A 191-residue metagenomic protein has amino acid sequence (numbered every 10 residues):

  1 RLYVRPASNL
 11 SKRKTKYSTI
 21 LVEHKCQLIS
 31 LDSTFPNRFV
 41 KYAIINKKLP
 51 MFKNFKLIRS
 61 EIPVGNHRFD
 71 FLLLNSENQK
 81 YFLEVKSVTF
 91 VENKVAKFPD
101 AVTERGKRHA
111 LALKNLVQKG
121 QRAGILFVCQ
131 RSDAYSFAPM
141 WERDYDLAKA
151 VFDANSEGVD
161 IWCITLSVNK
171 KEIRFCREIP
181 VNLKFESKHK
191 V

Functional and structural regions predicted by a protein language model:
R1-L10, T165-L166: Flexible glycine-rich surface loops and low-complexity tracts that mediate binding to linear polymers
R1-V4, C26, N37, G124: Basic nucleic-acid-binding interfaces
N9-C26, C176: OB-fold/S1-family single-stranded nucleic acid-binding modules
I20-N46: Short peripheral tails and domain-boundary helices/loops at the edges of structured domains
K48-V64: A short acidic/basic microdomain associated with nuclease active sites
F69-D100, L113: Conserved catalytic cores of phosphodiester-cleaving nucleases, focusing on short active-site segments
K94-E104, L111-R143, T165: Nucleic-acid nuclease catalytic cores
Q130-V191: Domain-level recognition of nuclease-like catalytic cores that cleave nucleotide substrates
